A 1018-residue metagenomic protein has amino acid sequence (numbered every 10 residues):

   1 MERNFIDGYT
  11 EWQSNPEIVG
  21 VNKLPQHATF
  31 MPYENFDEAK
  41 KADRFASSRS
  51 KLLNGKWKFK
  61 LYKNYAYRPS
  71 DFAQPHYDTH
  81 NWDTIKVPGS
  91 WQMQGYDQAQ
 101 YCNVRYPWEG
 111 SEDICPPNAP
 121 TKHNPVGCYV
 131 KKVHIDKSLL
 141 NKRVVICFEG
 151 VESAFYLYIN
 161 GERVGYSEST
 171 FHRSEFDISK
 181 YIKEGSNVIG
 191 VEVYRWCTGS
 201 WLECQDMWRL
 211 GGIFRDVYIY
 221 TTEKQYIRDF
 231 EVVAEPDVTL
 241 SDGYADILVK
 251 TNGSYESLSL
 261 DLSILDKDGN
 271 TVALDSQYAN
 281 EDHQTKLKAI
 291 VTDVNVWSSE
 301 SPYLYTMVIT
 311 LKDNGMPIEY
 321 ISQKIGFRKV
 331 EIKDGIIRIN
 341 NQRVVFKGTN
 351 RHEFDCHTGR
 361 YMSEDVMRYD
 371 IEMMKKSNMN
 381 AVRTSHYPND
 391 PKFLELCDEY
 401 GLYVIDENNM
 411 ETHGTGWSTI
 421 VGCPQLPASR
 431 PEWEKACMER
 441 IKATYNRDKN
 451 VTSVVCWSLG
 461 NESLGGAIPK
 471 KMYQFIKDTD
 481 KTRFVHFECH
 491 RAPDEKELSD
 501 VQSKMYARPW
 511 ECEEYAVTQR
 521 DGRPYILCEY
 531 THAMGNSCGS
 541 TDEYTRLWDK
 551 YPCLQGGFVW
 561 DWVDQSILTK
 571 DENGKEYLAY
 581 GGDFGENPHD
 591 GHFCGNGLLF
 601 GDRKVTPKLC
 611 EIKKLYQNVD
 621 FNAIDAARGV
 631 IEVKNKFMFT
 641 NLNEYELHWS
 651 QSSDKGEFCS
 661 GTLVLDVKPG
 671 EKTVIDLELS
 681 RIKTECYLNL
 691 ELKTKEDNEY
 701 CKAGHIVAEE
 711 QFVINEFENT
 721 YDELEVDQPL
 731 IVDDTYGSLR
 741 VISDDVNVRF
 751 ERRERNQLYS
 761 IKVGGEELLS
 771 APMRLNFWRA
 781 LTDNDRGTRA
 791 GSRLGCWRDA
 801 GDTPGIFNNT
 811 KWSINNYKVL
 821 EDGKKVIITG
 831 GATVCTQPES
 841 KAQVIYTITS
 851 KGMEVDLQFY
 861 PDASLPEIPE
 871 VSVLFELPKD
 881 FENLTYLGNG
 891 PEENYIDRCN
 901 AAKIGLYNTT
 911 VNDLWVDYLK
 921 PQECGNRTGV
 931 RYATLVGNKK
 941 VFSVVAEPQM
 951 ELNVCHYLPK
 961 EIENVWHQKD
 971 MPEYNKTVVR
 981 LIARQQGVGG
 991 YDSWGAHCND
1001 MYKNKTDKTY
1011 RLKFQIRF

Functional and structural regions predicted by a protein language model:
M1-P107, V188, E192, W196 (+3 more regions): Accessory carbohydrate-binding/adhesion or oligomerization-edge regions at the termini of glycan-active proteins
E2-F45, V104, E162, W201 (+3 more regions): Extended substrate-binding grooves/exosites of carbohydrate-active enzymes
R3-G20, L24, D43-R44, K58-Y62 (+9 more regions): Accessory beta-strand-rich segments of carbohydrate-active enzymes
S90-M93, Q98, C102-A119, E168-T170 (+12 more regions): An acidic-aromatic loop/edge-strand motif
M93, C102, R195, S298 (+3 more regions): Beta-strand/loop-rich accessory regions of lumenal/periplasmic or secreted enzymes, predominantly carbohydrate-active
I159, D242-Y278, T285, I631-T662 (+2 more regions): Beta-strand-rich binding/interaction modules
I182-E184, K250-E331, C686-E725: Extended acidic/polar, glycine-enriched regions that form or flank non-catalytic beta-rich accessory modules
E203-I227, G574-E632, K636-G656, S680-Y721 (+3 more regions): Catalytic cores of secreted or luminal carbohydrate-active enzymes
